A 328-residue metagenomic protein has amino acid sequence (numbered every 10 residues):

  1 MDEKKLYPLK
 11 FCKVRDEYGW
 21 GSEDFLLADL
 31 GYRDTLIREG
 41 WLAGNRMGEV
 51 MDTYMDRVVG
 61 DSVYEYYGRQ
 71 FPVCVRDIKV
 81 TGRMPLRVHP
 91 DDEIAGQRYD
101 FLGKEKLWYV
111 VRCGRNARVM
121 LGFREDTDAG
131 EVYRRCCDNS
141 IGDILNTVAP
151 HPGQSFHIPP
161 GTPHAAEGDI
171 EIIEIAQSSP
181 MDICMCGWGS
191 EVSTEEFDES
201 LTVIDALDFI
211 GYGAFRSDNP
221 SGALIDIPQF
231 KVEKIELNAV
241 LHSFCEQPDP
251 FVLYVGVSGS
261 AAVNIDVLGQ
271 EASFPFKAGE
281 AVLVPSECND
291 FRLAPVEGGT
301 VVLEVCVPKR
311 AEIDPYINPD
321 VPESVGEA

Functional and structural regions predicted by a protein language model:
M1-T127, G189-A214, V232, R310 (+1 more regions): Transition-metal
V75, M84, K106-Y109, T147-V148 (+4 more regions): His/acidic/aromatic-lined binding-pocket segments of jelly-roll/cupin-type domains and related regulatory beta-sandwich
K79-R83, D92, C113-N116, T162-M181 (+2 more regions): Ligand-binding loop in jelly-roll beta-barrel domains
D126-D138, D249-A262: Short, basic/aromatic beta-hairpin or loop at an interaction surface
R135-I183: Loop-centered beta-sheet repeat module
L145-H157, I265-C288: Short acidic-glycine-tyrosine-enriched beta hairpin
I183-F251: C-terminal amphipathic alpha-helical segment
H242, G259-I265, A281: Short beta-strand segments in beta-sandwich/barrel cores
